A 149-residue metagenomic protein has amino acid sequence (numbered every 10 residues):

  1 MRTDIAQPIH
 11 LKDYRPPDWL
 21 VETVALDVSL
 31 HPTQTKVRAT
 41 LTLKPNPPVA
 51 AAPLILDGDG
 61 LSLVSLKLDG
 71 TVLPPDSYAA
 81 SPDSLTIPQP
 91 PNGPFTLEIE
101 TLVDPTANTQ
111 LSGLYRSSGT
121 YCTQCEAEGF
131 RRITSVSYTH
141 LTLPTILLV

Functional and structural regions predicted by a protein language model:
M1-L141: Acidic/His-enriched low-complexity segments
H140, T145-V149: Single conserved hydrophobic/aromatic residue that forms the stacking wall/gate of nucleotide- or nucleobase-binding
